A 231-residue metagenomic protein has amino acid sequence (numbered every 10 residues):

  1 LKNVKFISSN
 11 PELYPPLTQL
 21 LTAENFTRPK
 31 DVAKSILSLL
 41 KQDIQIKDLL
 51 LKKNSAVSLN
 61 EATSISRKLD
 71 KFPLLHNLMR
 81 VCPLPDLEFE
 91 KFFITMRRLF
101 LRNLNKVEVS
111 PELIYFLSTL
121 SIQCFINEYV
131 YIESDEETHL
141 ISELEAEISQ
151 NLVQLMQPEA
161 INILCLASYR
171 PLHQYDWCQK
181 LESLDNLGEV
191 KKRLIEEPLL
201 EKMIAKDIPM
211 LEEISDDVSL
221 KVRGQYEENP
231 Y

Functional and structural regions predicted by a protein language model:
L1-G224, E228: N-terminal accessory segments
Y231: Hydrophobic pocket-lining residues within nucleotide cofactor-binding pockets
